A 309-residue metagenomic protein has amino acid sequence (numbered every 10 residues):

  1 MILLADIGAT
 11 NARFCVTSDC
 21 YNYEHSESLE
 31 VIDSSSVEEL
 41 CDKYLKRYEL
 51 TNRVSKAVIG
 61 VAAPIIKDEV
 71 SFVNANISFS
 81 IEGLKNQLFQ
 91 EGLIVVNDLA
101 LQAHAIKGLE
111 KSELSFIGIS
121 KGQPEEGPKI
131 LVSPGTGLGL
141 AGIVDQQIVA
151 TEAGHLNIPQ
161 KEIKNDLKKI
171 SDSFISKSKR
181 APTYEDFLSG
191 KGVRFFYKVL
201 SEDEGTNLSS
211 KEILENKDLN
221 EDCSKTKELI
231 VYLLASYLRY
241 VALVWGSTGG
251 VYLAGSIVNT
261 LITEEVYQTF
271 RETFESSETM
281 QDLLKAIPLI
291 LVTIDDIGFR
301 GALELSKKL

Functional and structural regions predicted by a protein language model:
M1-E49, K169-L309: ATP-binding/phosphotransfer module of carbohydrate and carboxylate kinases, centering on a glycine-rich
I2-D6, V54-V58, I94, K129-S133 (+1 more regions): Short glycine-aspartate micro-motif
D19-N22, A75-S78, L109-I117, D145-T151 (+1 more regions): A glycine- and small-aliphatic-rich helix-loop capping segment at beta-alpha/alpha-beta transitions that lines
V31, N74-A75, I94-L101, S120-G122 (+3 more regions): Active-site nucleophile and cofactor-binding loops and adjacent substrate-binding regions of central metabolic enzymes
L50-V95, A100, H104-E113, L131 (+1 more regions): Short beta-strand-loop/turn "lid" adjacent to the catalytic site in phosphate-handling enzymes
K56-A63, E69-V70, N74-I77, I148-A150 (+1 more regions): Gly/Ser/Thr-rich active-site cleft segment
L93-P124, K217-S224, E228: ATP-dependent carbohydrate kinase catalytic cores
P124-T183, F270-E275, T279, L284: Glycine-rich phosphate-binding loop of actin/hexokinase-like ATP-binding domains
